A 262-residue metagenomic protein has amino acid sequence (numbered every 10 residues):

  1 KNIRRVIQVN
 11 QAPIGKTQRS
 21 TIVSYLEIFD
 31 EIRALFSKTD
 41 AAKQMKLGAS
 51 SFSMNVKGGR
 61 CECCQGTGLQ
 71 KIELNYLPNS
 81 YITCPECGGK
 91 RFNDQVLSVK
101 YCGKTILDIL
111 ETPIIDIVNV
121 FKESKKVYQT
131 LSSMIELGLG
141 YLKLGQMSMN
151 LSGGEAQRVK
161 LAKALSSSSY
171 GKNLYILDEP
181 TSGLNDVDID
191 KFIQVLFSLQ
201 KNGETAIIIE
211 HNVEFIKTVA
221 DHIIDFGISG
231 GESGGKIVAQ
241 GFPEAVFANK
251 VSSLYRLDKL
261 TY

Functional and structural regions predicted by a protein language model:
K1-Y262: Conserved phosphate-binding elements of NTP-dependent enzyme cores
